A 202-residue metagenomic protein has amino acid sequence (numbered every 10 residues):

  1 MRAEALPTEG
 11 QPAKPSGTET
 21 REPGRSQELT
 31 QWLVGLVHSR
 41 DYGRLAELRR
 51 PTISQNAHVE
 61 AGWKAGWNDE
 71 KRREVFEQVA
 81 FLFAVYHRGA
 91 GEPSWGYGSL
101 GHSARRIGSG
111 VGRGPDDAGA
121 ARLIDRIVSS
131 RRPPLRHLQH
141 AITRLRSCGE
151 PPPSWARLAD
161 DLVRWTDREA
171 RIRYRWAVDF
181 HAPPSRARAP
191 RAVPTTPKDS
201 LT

Functional and structural regions predicted by a protein language model:
R2, P7, Q27-T30, V34-F81 (+1 more regions): Basic, alpha-helical nucleic-acid-binding regions used in initiation and control of genome expression
G10-T18: N-terminal intrinsically disordered, low-complexity tails
